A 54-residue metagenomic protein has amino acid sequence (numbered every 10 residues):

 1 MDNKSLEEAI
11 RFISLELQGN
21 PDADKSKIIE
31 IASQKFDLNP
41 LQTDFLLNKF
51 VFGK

Functional and structural regions predicted by a protein language model:
M1-S26, E30: N-terminal acidic leader/helix
K25-K54: Short, charge-rich amphipathic interface segments used for partner binding and complex assembly
